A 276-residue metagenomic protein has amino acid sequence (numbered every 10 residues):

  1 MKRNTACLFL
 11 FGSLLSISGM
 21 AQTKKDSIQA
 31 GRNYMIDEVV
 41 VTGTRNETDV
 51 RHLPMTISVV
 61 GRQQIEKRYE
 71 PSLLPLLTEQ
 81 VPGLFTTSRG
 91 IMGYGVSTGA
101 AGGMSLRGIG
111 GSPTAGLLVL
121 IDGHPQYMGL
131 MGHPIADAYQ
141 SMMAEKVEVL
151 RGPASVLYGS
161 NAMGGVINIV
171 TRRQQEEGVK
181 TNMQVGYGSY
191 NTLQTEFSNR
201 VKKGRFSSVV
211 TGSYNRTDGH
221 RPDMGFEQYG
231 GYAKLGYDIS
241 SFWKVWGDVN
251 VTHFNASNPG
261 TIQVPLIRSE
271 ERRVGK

Functional and structural regions predicted by a protein language model:
T23-E66, L74: Short, acidic, small-residue-rich periplasmic hinge/interaction motif at the N-terminus of Gram-negative outer-membrane
T44, I91, G152, V170 (+3 more regions): Outer-membrane beta-barrel pore domains and translocons
I57, I65, L77-T78, V147-V149 (+1 more regions): Non-catalytic regulatory/gating segments with a bias toward low-complexity or hydrophobic composition
P75, H124-R151: Short acidic/polar hinge/loop motifs at secondary-structure boundaries that mediate gating or recognition
P75-H124: Extracytoplasmic beta-strand/coil segments of soluble accessory domains associated with Gram-negative outer-membrane
G103-S105, K146, V166, K180-N182 (+2 more regions): Membrane-embedded beta-strand positions in outer-membrane beta-barrel channels/transporters
Y187-R216, R221-P259: Transmembrane beta-barrel wall of Gram-negative outer-membrane proteins
E270-K276: Conserved small/polar residues in nucleotide/adenosyl-binding loops
